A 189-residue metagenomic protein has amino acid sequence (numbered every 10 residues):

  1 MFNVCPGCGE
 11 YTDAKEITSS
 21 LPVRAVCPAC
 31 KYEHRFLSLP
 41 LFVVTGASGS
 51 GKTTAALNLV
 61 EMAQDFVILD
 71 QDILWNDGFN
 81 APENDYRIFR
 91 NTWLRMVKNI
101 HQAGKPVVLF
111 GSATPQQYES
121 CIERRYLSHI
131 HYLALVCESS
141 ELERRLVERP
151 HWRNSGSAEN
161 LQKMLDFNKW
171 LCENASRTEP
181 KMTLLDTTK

Functional and structural regions predicted by a protein language model:
C5-C8, C27-C30: Short cysteine-rich clusters marking metal-coordination/redox-active sites
G9-T12, H34: Cys/His-rich microdomains that often coordinate metals
K15-A25: Short linker/helix segments within small regulatory modules
V44: Hydrophobic anchor at the beta1->P-loop junction of P-loop NTPases
G51: Conserved glycine(s) of the Walker
A56-K98: Conserved substrate/cofactor phosphate-moiety recognition/catalytic segment in nucleotide-dependent phosphotransferases
G111, R125-E148: Conserved phosphate-donor/acceptor-positioning beta-strand/loop module used by diverse small-molecule
W152-K189: Small-molecule kinase domains that catalyze NTP-dependent phosphoryl transfer to phosphate-bearing small molecules
